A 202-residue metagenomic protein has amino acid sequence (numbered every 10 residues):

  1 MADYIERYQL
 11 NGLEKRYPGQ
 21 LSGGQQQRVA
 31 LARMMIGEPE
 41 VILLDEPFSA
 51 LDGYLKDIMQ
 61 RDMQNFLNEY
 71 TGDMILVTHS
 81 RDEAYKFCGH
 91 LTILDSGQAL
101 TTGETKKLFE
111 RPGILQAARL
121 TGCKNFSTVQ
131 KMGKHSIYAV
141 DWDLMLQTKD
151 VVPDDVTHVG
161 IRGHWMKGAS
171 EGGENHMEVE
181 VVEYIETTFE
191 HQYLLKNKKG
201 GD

Functional and structural regions predicted by a protein language model:
M1-Q116: ABC ATPase nucleotide-binding domains
G72-I75, F126, E190: Secondary-structure boundary/capping residues
T102, F126-T128, E178: Well-ordered beta-strand positions in beta-sheet-rich domains
E110-M132, G160: C-terminal boundary and immediately downstream tail of ABC-type ATPase nucleotide-binding domains
K124, H135-D202: Non-catalytic connector elements of ABC transporters
